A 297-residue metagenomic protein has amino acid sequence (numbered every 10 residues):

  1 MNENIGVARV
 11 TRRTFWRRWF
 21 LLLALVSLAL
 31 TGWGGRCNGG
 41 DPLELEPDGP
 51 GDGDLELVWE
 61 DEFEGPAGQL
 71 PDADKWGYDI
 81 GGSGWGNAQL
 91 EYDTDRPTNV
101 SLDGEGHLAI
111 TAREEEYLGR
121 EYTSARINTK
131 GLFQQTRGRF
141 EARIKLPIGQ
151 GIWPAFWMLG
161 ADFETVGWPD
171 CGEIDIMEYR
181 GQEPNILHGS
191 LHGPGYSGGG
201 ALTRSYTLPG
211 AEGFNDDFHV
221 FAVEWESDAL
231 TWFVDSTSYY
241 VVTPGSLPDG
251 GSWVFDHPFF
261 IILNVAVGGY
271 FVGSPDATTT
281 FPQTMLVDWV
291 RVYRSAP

Functional and structural regions predicted by a protein language model:
M1-F15: N-terminal secretory signal peptides that target proteins for export/translocation
E3-G6, L22, G210: Generic short amphipathic/hydrophobic targeting helices enriched at N-termini, encompassing Sec-type signal peptides
R13, A29-T31, F63: Serine/proline-rich low-complexity intrinsically disordered segments, especially terminal tails, linkers
F15-W16, F20-L21: N-terminal export leaders
L21-G32: Bacterial N-terminal signal peptides
W33-C37: N-terminal Sec signal peptide cleavage junction
D41-P297: GH16 jelly-roll
